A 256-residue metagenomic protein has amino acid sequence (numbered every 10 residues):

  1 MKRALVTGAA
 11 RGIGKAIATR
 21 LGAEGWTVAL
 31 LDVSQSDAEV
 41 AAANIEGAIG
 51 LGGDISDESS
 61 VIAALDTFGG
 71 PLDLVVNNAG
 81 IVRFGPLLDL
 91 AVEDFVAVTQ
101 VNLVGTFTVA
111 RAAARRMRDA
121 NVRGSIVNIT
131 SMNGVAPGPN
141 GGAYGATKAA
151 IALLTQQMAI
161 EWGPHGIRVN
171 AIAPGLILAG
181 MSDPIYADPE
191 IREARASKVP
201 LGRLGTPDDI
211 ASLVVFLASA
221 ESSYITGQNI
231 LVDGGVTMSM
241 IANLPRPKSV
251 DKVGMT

Functional and structural regions predicted by a protein language model:
P86-L87, D94-T99, R195: Substrate-binding pocket helix/loop in short-chain dehydrogenase/reductase
L88, A136-G142, P164, G202 (+2 more regions): Active-site loop immediately N-terminal to the catalytic Tyr-X3-Lys motif of short-chain dehydrogenase/reductase
F107, R168, R203-V232, T237: C-terminal substrate-recognition "lid" of short-chain dehydrogenase/reductases
A110, T147, T155: Active-site helix of classical SDR
R115, I160-P164, S223: Alpha-helical segment proximal to the catalytic Tyr-Lys
S131: Residue(s) in the substrate-gating loop at a strand-loop-helix junction that position the organic substrate next
T226-T256: Short C-terminal tail/terminal secondary-structure segment of NAD(P)H-dependent dehydrogenase/reductase domains
